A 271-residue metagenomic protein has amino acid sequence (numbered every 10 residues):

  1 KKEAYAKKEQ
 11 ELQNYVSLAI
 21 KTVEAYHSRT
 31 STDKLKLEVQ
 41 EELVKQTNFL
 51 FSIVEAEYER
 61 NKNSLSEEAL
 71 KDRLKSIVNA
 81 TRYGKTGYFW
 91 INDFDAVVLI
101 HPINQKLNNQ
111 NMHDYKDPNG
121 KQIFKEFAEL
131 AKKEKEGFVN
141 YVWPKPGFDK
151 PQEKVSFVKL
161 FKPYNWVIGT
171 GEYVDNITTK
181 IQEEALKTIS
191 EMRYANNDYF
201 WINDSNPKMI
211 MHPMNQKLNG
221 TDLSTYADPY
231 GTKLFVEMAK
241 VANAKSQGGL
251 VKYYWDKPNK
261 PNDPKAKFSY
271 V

Functional and structural regions predicted by a protein language model:
K1-V271: N-terminal membrane-sensor/transducer module of prokaryotic signaling receptors
